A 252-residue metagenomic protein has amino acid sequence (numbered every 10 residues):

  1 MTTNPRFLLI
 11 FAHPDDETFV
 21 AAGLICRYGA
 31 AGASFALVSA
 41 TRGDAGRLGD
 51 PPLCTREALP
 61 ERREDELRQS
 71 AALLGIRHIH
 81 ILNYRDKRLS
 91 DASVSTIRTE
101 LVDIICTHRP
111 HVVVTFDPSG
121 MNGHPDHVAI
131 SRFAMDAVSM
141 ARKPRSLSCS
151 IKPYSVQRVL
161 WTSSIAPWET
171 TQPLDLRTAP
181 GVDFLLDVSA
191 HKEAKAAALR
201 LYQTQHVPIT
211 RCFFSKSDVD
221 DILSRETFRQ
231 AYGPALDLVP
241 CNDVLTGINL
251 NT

Functional and structural regions predicted by a protein language model:
M1-H108, D136, M140-K143, P240-N251: Active-site rim/loop-helix segments in enzyme catalytic domains that contact anionic ligands
T2-L8, K87, D91-T252: Metal-dependent de-N-acetylase/amidase catalytic core
